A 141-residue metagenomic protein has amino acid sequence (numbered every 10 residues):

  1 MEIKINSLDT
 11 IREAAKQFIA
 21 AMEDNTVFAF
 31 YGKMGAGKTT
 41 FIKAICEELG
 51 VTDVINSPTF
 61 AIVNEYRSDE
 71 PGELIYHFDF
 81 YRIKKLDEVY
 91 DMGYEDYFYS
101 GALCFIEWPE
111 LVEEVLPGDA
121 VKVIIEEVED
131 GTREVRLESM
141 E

Functional and structural regions predicted by a protein language model:
M1, E47, D87-V89, E95-E141: Short phosphate-coordinating micro-motif centered on Lys-Gly-acidic
M1-Q17: N-terminal pre-Walker A segment at the start of P-loop NTPase domains
I19-N25: Phosphate-binding P-loop
F28-F30: Hydrophobic anchor at the beta1->P-loop junction of P-loop NTPases
M34: The conserved Walker
K38: Conserved lysine of the Walker
V51-Y66: Short beta-strand-centered segment that lines the nucleotide-binding/catalytic pocket of NTP-utilizing
